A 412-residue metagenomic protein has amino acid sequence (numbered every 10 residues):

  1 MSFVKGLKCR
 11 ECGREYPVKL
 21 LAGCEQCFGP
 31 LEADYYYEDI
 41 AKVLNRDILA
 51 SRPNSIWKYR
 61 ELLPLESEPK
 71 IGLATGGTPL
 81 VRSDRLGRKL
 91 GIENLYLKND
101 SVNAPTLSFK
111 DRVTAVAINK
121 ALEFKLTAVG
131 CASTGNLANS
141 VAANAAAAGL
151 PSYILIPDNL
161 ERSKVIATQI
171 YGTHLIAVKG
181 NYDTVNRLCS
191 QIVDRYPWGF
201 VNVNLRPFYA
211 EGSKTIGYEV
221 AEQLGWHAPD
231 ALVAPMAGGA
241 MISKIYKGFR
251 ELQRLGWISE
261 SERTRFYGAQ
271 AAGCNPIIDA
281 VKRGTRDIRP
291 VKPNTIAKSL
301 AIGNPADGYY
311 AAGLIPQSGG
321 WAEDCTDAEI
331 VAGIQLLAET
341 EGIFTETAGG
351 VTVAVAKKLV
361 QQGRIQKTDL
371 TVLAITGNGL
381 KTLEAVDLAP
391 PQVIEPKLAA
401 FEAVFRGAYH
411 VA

Functional and structural regions predicted by a protein language model:
M1-A412: PLP-dependent amino-acid enzyme catalytic core
